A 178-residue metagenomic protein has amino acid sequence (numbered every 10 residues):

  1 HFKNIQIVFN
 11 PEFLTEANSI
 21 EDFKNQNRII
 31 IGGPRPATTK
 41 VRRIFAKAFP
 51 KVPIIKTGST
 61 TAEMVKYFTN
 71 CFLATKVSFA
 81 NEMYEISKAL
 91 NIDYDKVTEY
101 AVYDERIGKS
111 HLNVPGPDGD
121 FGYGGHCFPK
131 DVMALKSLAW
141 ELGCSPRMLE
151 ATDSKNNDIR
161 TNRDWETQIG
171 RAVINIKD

Functional and structural regions predicted by a protein language model:
F2-P11, T15-S110, L138-S145: Internal alpha-helical scaffold of NAD(P)-dependent oxidoreductase catalytic cores
K88-D178: NAD(P)-dependent Rossmann-like dehydrogenase/reductase catalytic/cofactor-binding core
